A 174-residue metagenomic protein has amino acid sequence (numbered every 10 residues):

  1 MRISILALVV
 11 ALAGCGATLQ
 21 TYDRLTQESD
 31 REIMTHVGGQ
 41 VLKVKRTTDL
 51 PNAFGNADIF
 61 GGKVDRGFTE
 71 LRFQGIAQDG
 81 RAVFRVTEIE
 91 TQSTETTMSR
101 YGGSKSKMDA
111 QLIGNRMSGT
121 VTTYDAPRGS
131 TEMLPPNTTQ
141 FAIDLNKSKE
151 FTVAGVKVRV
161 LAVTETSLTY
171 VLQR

Functional and structural regions predicted by a protein language model:
M1-C15: Sec-dependent bacterial lipoprotein signal peptides
C15-A154, E165-R174: Mixed-charge, low-complexity intrinsically disordered regions
